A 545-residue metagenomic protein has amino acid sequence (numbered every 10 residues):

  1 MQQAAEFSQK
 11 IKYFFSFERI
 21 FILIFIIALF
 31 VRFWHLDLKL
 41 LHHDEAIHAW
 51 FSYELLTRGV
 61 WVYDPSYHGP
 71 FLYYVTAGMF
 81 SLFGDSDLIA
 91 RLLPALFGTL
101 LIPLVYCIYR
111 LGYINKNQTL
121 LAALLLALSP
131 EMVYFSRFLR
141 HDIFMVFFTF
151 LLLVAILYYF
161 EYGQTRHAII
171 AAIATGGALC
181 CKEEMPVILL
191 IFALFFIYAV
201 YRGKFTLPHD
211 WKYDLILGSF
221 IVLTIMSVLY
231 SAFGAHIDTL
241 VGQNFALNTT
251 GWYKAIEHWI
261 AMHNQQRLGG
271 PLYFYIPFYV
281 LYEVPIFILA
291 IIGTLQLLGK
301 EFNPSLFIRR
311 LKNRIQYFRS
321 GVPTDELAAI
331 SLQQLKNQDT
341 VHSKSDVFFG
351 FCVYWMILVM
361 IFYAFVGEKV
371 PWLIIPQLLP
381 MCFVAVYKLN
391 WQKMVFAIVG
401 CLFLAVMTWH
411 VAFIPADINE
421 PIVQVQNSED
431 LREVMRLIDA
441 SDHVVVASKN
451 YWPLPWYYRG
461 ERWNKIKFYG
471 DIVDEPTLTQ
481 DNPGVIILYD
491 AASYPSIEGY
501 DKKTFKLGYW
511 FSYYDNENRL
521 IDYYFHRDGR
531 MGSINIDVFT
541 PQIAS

Functional and structural regions predicted by a protein language model:
S8-I11, R110-Y113, L152-A168, I197 (+2 more regions): Membrane-interface transmembrane helices that cradle and orient dolichyl/undecaprenyl
F17-H42, F220-H236: Transmembrane signal-anchor helices characteristic of membrane glycosylation enzymes that use polyprenol
R19-I22, N117-A123, A155-G176, F351-M356: Short hydrophobic alpha-helices at membrane interfaces in multi-pass membrane enzymes
I26, L92-Y113, L151: Transmembrane-helix motifs of polytopic, lipid-linked glycan transferases
H35-H43, L56-A77, S81-R91, W259-Q266 (+1 more regions): Membrane-proximal lumenal/periplasmic loop motifs of glycosylation machinery
H42-H43, P94, E131, R137-F144 (+2 more regions): Short acidic/glycine- and proline-prone juxtamembrane loop motifs at membrane-interface regions of multi-pass membrane
H48-Y53, H68, L82, Y159 (+8 more regions): Transmembrane-lumen/periplasm boundary regions of multi-pass, lipid-linked membrane glycan transferases
Y53-T57, L100, L104-C107, L125 (+3 more regions): Specific aromatic-rich, kink-prone transmembrane helix
